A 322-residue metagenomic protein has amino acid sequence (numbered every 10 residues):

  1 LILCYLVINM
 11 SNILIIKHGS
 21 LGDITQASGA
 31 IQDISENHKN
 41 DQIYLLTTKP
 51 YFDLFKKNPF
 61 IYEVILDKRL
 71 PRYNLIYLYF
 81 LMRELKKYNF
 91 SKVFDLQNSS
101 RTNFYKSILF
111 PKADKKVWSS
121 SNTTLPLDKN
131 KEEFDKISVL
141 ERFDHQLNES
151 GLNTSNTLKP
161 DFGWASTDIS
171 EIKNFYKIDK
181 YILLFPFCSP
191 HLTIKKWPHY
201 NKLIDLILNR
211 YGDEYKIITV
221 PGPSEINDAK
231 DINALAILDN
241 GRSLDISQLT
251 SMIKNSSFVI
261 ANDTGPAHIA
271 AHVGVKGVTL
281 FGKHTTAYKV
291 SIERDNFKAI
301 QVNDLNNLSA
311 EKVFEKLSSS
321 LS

Functional and structural regions predicted by a protein language model:
M10-L21, L184: Nucleotide-activated donor-dependent transferases that construct or modify glycoconjugates
I16-A27, L54, S189-P198: A short, glycine/small-residue-rich beta-strand->loop->alpha-helix junction that serves as a flexible
I24-E36, P50-D53, L203: Short amphipathic alpha-helix
Y44-N74, A234-L238: Conserved nucleotide-sugar phosphate-binding/catalytic loop shared by glycosyltransferases and other
I65-F162, Y181-P186, P190, H284-A287 (+2 more regions): Conserved nucleotide-diphosphate donor binding/catalytic pocket of glycan-assembly enzymes
S120-S121, D239, H268-S322: Nucleotide-sugar donor-binding patch of glycosyltransferase catalytic domains
D161-N227: Active-site donor-nucleotide binding/catalytic segment of nucleotide-sugar enzymes
H199-V278, G282-T285: Donor-binding and catalytic core of enzymes assembling or modifying cell-surface/extracellular glycoconjugates
